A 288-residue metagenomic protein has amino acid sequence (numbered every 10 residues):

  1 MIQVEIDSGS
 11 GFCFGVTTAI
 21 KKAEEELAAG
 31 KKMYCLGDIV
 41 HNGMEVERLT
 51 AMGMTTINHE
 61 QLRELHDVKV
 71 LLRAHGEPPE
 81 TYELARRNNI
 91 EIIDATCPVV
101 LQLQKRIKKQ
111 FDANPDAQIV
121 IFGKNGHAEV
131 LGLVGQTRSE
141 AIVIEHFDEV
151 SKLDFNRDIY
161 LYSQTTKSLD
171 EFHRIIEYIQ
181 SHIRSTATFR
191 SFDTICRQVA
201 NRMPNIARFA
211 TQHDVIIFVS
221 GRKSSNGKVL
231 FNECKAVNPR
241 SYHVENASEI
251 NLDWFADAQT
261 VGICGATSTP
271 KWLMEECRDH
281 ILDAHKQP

Functional and structural regions predicted by a protein language model:
M1-P288: The feature marks the mature, well-folded catalytic cores of soluble enzymes
